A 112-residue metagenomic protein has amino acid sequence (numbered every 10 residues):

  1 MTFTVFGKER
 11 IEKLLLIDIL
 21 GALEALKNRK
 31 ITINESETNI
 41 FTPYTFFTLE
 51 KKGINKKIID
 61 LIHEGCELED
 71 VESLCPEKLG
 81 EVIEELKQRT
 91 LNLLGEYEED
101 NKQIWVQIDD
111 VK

Functional and structural regions predicted by a protein language model:
M1-K112: Acidic, Ser/Pro/Thr-rich low-complexity regulatory regions and the short amphipathic helical interaction modules they
